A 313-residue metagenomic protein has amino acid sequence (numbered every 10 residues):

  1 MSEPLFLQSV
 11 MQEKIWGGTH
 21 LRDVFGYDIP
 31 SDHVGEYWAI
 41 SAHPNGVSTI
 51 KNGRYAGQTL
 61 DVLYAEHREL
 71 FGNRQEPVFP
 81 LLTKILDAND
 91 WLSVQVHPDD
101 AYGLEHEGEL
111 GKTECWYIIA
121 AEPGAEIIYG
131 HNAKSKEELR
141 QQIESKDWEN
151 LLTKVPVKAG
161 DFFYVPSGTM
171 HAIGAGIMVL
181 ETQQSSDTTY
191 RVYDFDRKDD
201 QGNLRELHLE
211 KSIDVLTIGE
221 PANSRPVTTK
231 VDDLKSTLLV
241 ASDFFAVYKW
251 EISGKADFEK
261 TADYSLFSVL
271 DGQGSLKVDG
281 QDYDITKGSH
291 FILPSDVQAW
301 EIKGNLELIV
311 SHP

Functional and structural regions predicted by a protein language model:
M1-K134, D194-A222, V247: Transition-metal
V78, L86-W91, D100, L110-G111 (+5 more regions): Ligand-binding loop in jelly-roll beta-barrel domains
T83-K84, L92, E114-Y117, K154-V155 (+3 more regions): His/acidic/aromatic-lined binding-pocket segments of jelly-roll/cupin-type domains and related regulatory beta-sandwich
S135-L139: Short, flexible helix-coil linker/hinge segments at the edges of structured domains or between repeats
Q141-E149, D271-S275: Short, structured beta-strand/loop micro-motifs enriched in basic residues and often containing a Trp
E144-L151, F162-Y164, M170-P221: An exposed, glycine/acidic-rich loop-and-rim segment of catalytic or binding clefts
L152-Y164, M178, V278-V297: Short acidic-glycine-tyrosine-enriched beta hairpin
P226-Y283, K287-S289: Acidic/His-leaning functional-site neighborhoods
